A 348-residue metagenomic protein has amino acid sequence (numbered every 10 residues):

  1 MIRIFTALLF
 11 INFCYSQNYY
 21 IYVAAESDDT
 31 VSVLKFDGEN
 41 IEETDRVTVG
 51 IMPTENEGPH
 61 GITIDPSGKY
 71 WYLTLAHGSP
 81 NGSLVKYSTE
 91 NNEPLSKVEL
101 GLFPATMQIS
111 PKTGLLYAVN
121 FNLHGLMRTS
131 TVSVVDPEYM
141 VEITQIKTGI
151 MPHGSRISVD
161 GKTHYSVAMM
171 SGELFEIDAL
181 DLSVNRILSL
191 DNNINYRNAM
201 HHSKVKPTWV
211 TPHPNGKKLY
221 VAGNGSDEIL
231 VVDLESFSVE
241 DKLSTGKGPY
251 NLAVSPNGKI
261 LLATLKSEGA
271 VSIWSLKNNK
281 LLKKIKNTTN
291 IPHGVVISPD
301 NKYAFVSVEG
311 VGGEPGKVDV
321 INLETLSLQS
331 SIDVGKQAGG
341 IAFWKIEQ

Functional and structural regions predicted by a protein language model:
I2-F13: Sec-dependent N-terminal signal peptides
S16-Q348: Predominantly soluble domains enriched in secretory-pathway, periplasmic, or organellar proteins
